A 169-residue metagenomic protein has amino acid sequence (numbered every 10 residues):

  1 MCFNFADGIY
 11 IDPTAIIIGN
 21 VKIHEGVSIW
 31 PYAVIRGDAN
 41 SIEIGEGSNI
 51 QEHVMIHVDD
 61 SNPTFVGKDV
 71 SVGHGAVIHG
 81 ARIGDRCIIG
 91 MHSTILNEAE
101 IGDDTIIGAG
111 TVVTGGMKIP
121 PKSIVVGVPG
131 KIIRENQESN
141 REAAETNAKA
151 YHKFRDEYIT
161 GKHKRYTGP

Functional and structural regions predicted by a protein language model:
M1-A6, D38-S41, E46, E52-V54 (+3 more regions): Glycine-rich hexapeptide-repeat left-handed beta-helix
M1-Y32: N-terminal segments that cap or nucleate solenoid repeat domains
